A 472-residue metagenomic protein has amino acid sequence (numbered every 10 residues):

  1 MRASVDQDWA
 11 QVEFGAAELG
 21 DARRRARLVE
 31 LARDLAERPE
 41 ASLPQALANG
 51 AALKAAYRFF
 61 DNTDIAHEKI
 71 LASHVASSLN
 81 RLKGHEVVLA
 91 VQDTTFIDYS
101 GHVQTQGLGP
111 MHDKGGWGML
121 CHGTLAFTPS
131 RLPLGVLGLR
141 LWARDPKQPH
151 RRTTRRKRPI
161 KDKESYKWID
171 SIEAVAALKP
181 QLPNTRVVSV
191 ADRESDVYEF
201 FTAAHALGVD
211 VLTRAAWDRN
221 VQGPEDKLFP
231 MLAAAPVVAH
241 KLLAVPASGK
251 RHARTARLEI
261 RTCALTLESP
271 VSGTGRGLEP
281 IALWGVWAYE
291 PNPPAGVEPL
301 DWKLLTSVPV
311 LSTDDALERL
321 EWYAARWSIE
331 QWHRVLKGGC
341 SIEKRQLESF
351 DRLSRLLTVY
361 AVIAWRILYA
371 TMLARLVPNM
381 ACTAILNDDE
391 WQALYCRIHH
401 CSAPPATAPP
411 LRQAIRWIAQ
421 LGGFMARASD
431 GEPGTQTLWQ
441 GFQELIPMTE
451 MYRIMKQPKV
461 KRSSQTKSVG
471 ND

Functional and structural regions predicted by a protein language model:
M1-T105, D113-L120, L125-D472: Single, function-defining residue in the core of a domain
